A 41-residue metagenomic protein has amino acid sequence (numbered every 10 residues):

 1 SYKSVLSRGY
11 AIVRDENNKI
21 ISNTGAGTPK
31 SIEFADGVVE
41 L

Functional and structural regions predicted by a protein language model:
S1-L41: Charged, elongated alpha-helical interaction scaffolds
